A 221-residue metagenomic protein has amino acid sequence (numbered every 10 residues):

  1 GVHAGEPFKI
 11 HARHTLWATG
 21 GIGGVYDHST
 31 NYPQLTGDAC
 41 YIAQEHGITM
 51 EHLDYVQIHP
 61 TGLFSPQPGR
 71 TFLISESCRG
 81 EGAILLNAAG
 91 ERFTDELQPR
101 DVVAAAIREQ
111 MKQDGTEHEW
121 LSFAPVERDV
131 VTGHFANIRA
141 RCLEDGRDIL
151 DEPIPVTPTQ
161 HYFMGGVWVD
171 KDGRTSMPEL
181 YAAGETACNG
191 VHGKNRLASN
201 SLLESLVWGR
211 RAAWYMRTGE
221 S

Functional and structural regions predicted by a protein language model:
G5-H14, T175-E179: Core beta-strand elements of the Rossmann-like FAD/NAD(P) dinucleotide-binding domain in flavoenzyme oxidoreductases
H14-P68, F72, L202-W208: Glycine-rich loop(s) and the adjacent beta-strand/alpha-helix scaffold that form part
A18-T19, L53-V56, A124, E152 (+5 more regions): Generic beta-strand/beta-sheet core signal
D27-N31, T132-G133, K194-R196: Short, solvent-exposed loop/turn segments at secondary-structure boundaries
I42, I48-I154, Y215-E220: An anion/pyrophosphate-binding glycine-rich loop and adjacent beta-alpha core in soluble alpha-beta enzymes
L86-V102, A106-K112, H161-M164, W168-A182 (+1 more regions): Glycine- and aromatic-enriched mobile tails/lids
A136-L180: FAD/FMN-dependent oxidoreductases across multiple families
